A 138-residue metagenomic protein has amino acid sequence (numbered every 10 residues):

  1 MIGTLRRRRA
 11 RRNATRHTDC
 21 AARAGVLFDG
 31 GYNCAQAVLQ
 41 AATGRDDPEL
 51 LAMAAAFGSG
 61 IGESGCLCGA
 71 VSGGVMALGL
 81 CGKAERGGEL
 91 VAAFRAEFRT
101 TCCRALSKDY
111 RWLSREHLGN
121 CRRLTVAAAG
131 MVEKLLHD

Functional and structural regions predicted by a protein language model:
M1-L27: Polybasic, low-complexity association/targeting segments
I2-G3, R12, E85-D138: C-terminal binding/interaction regions
R8-A14, L39-A56, E97-L106: Acidic-glycine-rich active-site phosphate/pyrophosphate-binding loop
T18-L50: N-terminal leader/targeting helix
A22-D29, A56-G65, W112-H117: A short glycine/serine-rich beta->alpha loop
A24, V38, M53-G58, F94 (+1 more regions): Short alpha-helical scaffolding segments that buttress acidic/His motifs in well-ordered protein cores
R45-M53, L80-A92: Phosphate-handling active-site elements
F57-L80: Glycine/serine-rich anion-binding loops at beta->alpha junctions that coordinate negatively charged ligand groups
